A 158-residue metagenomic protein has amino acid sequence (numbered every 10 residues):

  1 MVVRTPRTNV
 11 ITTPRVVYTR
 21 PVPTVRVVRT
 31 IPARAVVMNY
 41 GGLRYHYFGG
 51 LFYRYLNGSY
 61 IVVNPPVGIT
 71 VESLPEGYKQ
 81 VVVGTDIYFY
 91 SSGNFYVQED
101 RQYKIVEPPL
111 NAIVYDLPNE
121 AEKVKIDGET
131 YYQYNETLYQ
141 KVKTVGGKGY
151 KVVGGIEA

Functional and structural regions predicted by a protein language model:
M1-A158: Low-complexity segments
